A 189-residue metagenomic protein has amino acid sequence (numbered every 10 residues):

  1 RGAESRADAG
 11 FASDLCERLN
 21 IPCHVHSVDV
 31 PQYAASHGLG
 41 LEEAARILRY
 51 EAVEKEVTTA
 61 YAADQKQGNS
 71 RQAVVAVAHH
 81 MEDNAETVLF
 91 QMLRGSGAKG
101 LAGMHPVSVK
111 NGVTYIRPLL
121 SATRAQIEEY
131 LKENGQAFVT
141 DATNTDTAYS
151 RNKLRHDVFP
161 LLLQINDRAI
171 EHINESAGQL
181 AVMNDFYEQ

Functional and structural regions predicted by a protein language model:
R1-D157: Core alpha/beta nucleotide-donor-binding catalytic domains of modification enzymes
K110, A148-Q189: ATP/NTP-dependent adenylation/nucleotidyl-transfer catalytic domains that generate, transfer, or process NMP-activated
